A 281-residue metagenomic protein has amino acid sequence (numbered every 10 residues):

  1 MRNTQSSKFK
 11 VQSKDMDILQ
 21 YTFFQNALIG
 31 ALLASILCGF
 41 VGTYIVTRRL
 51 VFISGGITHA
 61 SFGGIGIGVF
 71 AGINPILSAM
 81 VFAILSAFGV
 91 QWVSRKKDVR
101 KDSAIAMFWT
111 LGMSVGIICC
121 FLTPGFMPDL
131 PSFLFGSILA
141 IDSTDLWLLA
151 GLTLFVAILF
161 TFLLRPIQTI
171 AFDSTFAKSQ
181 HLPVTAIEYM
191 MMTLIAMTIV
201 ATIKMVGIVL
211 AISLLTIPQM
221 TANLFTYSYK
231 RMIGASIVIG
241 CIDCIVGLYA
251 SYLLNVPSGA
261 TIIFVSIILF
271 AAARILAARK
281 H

Functional and structural regions predicted by a protein language model:
M1-K14: Short, basic, low-complexity termini and linkers enriched in Ser/Thr/Gly/Pro that act as targeting/leader peptides
V11-I36: Membrane-interfacial amphipathic/re-entrant helices at transmembrane-helix boundaries
Y21-N26, K97, I105-R165: Transmembrane helix-bundle core of multi-pass membrane transporters and related energy-transducing complexes
L28-L33, I76-V81, A106-M107, L146-G151 (+3 more regions): Hydrophobic alpha-helical transmembrane segments
T43-F126, A222-G234, S251-L254, A277-R279: Short loop segments and helix-boundary regions at transmembrane helix junctions of multi-pass inner-membrane proteins
D145-I217: Helix-loop-helix "hairpin" substructures at the membrane interface of multi-pass membrane proteins
M205, V209-A260: Transmembrane alpha-helical segments in multi-pass inner-membrane proteins
V256-I263, I267-H281: Cytosolic-side transmembrane-helix boundaries in multi-pass membrane proteins
